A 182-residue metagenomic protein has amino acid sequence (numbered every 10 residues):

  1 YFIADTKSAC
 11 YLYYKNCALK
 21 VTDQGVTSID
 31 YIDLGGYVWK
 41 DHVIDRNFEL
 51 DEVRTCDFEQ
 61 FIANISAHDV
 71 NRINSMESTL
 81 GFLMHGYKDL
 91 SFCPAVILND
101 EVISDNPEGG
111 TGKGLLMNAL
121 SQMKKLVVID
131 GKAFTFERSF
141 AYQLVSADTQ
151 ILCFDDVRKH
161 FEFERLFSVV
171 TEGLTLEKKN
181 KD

Functional and structural regions predicted by a protein language model:
Y1-T22: Extended, Lys/Arg-enriched charged tracts that mediate electrostatic binding to polyanionic substrates
F2-A9, E137-Y142, N180-D182: Catalytic micro-motifs at enzyme active sites that drive phosphoryl/nucleotidyl and oxygen chemistry
Y11, A95, I151: A residue-level signal for beta-strand positions that form part of recognition/binding surfaces within mature
L19-D148: P-loop NTPase catalytic core of nucleic-acid-dependent motor ATPases
G112-K113, H160-F163: Switch/connector loops and helix/strand junctions flanking conserved nucleotide-binding motifs in nucleotide-processing
K125, E162-D182: Conserved catalytic/switch belt of AAA+ P-loop NTPases
D148-I151, G173-T175: Loop/turn-to-beta-strand initiation segments
F154-V157: Walker B catalytic acidic pair
